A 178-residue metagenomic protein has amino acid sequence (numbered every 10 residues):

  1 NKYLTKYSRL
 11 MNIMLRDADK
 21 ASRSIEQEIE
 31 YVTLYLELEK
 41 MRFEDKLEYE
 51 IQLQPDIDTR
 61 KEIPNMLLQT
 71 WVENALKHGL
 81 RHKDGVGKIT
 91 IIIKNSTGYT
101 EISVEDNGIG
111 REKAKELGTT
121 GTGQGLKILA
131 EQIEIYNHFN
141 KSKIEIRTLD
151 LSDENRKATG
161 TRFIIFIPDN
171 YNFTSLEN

Functional and structural regions predicted by a protein language model:
N1-L149, N155-K157: Two-component histidine phosphotransfer core
I89, A158-I167: Hydrophobic core positions in the C-terminal catalytic ATP-binding module
P168-F173: Two-component histidine kinase transmitter core
T174-N178: Short, charged, solvent-exposed linker or helix-capping segments at domain edges/interfaces that act as flexible hinges
